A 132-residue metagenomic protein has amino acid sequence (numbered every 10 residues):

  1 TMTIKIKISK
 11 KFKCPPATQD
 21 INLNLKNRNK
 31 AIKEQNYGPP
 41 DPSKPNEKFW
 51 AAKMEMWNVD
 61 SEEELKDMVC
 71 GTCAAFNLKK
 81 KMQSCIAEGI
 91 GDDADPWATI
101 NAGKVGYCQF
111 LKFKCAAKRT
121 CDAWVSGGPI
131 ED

Functional and structural regions predicted by a protein language model:
T3-D132: Cysteine-centered metal-binding/redox modules
